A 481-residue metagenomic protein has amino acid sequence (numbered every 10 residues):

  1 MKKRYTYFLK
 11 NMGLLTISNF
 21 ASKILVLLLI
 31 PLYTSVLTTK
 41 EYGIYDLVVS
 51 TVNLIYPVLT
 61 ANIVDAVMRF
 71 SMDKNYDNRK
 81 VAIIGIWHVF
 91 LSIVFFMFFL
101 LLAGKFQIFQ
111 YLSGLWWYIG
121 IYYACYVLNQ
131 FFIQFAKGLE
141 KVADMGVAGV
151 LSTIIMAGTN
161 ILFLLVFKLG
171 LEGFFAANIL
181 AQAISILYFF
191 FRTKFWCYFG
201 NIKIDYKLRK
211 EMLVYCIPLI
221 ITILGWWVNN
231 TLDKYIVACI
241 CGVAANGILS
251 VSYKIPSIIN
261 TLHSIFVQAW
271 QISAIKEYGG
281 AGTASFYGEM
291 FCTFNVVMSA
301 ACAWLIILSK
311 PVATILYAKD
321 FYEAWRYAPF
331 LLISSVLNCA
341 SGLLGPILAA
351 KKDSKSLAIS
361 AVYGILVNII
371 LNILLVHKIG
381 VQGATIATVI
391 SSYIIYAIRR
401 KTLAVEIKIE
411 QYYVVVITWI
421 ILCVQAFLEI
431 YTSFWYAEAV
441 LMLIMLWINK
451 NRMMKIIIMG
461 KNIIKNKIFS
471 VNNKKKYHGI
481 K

Functional and structural regions predicted by a protein language model:
M1-L27, Y76, Y206-T222, N451-K481: N-terminal membrane topogenesis motif
M1-R4, F8, W117, A143 (+6 more regions): Interhelical loop/hinge segments that connect adjacent transmembrane helices in multipass membrane
R4-V64, I93-M97, Y122, S152-A157 (+4 more regions): Signature of the first transmembrane helix
K10-S22, V48, V52-K105, G114-L115 (+1 more regions): Membrane-water interface segments that mark the loop-to-transmembrane alpha-helix transition
N11-V26, S152, F174-F189, T193 (+3 more regions): Transmembrane helical elements of multi-pass membrane transporters/channels
F70-W87, I248-V362: Specific pore-lining/lateral-gate transmembrane helices of multi-pass inner-membrane transport and insertion machines
W117, V147-F195, Y363-V367, V381-T402 (+2 more regions): Hydrophobic alpha-helical transmembrane segments
G364, Y412-I463, G479: Transmembrane alpha-helical segments of multi-pass transport proteins
